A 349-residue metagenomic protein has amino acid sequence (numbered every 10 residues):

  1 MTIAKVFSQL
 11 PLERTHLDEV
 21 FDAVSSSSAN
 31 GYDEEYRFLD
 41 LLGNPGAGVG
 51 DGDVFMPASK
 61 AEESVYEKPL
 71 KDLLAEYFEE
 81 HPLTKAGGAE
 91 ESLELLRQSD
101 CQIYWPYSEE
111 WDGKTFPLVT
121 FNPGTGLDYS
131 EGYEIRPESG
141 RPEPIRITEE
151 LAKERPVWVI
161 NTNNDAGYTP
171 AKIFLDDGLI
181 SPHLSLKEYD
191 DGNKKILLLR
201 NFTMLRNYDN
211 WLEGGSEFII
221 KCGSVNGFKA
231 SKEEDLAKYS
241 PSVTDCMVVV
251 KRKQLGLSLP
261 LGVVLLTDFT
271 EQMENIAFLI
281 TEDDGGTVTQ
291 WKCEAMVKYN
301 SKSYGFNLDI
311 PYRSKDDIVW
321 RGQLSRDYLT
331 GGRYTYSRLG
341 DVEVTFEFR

Functional and structural regions predicted by a protein language model:
M1-N193: Long, charge-dense tracts
D190-E213: Short amphipathic, basic-aromatic surface patches that mediate peripheral association with negatively charged
G214-I219: Low-complexity, serine/threonine/proline/glycine-rich extracellular segments that form mucin-like
I220, Q254-G305: Eukaryotic beta-sheet cores, primarily in C2 and C2-like/PH beta-sandwich modules
S224-F228, D284: Solvent-exposed strand-loop boundary residues in beta-sheet-rich modules
F228-F269: Tryptophan-paired
D284-R349: C2-type phospholipid-binding modules
